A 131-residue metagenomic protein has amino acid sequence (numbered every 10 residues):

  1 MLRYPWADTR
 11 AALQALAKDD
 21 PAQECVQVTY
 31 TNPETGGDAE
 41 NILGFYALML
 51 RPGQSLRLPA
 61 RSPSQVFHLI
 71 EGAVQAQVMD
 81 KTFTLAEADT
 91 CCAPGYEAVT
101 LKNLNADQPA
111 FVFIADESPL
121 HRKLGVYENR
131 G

Functional and structural regions predicted by a protein language model:
M1-I42, Y46, Y127-G131: A short, N-terminal "cap"/entry segment at the start of jelly-roll beta-barrel domains of the cupin/DSBH fold
M1-W6, L104-G131: Double-stranded beta-helix
G37, P52, V99-T100, L120-R122: Flexible loop/turn segments at secondary-structure boundaries
I42, A47-P52, P59-V78, A115-D116: Short, conserved beta-strand element in jelly-roll/cupin
L56-P59, A76-Q77, A93, V99-A106 (+1 more regions): Short beta-strand His + acidic residue motifs that chelate non-heme Fe in jelly-roll/DSBH and cupin folds
S62, K81, E97-A98, S118: A generic "binding-loop/recognition-motif" signal
M79-E97: Short acidic-glycine-tyrosine-enriched beta hairpin
